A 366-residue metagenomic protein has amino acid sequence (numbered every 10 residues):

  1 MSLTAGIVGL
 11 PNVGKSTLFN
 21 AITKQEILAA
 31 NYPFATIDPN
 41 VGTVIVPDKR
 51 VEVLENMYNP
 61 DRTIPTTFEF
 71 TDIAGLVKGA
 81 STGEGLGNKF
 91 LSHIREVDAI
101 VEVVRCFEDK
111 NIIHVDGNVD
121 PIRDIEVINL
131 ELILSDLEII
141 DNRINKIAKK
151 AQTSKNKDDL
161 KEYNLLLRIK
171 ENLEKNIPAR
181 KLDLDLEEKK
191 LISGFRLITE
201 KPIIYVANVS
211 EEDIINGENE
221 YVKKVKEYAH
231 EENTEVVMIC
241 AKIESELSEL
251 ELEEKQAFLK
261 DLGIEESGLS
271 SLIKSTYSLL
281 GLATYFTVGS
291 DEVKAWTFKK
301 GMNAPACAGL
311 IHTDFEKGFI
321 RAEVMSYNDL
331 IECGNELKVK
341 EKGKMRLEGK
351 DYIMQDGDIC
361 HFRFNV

Functional and structural regions predicted by a protein language model:
M1-N111, I147: Conserved G1/Walker A P-loop phosphate-binding module
S2-V8, V13, F19, K146-I353 (+2 more regions): C-terminal-of-GTPase-core extension/linker across diverse P-loop GTPases
Q25-P33, N40-G42, R50-V53, T82 (+11 more regions): Glycine-rich, flexible loop/turn motifs
F34, D48-V51, T67-F70, E84-V97 (+8 more regions): Amphipathic alpha-helical transducer elements in NTP-driven molecular machines
G42-P47, A74-S81, R95-D158, N172-D185 (+1 more regions): Conserved Switch II/interswitch segment of TRAFAC-class P-loop GTPases
M57-D61, N118, V339: Short intrinsically disordered coil segments
E96, Q355-D356: Short, flexible surface segments
